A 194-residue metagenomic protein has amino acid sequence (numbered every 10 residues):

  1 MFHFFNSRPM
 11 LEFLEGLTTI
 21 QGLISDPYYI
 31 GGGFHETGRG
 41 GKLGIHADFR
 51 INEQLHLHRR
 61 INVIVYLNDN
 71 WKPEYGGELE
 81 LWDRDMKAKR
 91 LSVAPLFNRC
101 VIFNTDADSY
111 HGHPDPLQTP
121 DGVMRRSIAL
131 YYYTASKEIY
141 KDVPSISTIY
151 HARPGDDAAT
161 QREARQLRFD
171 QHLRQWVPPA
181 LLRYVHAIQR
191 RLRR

Functional and structural regions predicted by a protein language model:
M1-F4, I61-I64, K72: Short N-terminal signal/transit or membrane-insertion segments and the immediately adjacent low-complexity/disordered
M1-I30: Signature of the catalytic double-stranded beta-helix
L17-T19, G44-I51: Short acidic (Asp/Glu) patches
G22-D26, G32, E36, R59 (+1 more regions): Acidic, glycine-rich loop-and-strand cores that form catalytic or ligand-binding grooves in diverse globular domains
G32-F34, V63-V65, I128-Y132: A structural signal for short, well-ordered beta-strand segments
G38-G44: Active-site-proximal inter-transmembrane loops
G40, R50-R59, D69-R194: Catalytic core of Fe(II)/2-oxoglutarate
